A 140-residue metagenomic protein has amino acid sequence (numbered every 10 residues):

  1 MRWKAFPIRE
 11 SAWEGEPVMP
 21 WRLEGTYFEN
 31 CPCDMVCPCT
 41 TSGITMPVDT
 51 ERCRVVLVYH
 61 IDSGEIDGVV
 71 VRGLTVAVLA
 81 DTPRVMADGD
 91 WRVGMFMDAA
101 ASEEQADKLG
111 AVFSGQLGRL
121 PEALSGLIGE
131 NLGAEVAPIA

Functional and structural regions predicted by a protein language model:
M1, V18-M19: Initiator methionine at the very start of the polypeptide chain
M19-G64: N-terminal ordered "arm"
V55-A80: Short, intrinsically disordered, low-complexity segments enriched in Ser/Thr and Pro
G73-A140: Internal, well-folded beta-alpha domain core
